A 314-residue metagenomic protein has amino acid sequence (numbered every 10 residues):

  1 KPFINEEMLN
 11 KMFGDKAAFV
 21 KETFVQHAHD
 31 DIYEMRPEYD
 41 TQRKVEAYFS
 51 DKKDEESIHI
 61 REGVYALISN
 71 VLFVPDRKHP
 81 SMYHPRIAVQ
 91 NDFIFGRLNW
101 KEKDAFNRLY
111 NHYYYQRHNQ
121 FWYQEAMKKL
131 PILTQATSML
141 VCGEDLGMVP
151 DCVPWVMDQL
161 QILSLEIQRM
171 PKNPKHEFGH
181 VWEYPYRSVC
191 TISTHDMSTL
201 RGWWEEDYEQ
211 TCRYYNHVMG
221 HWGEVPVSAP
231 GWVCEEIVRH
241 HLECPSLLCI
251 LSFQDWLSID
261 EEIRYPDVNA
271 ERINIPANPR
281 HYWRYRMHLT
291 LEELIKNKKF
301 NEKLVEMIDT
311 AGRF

Functional and structural regions predicted by a protein language model:
K1-F314: Catalytic cores of glycan-processing enzymes that make or break glycosidic bonds
